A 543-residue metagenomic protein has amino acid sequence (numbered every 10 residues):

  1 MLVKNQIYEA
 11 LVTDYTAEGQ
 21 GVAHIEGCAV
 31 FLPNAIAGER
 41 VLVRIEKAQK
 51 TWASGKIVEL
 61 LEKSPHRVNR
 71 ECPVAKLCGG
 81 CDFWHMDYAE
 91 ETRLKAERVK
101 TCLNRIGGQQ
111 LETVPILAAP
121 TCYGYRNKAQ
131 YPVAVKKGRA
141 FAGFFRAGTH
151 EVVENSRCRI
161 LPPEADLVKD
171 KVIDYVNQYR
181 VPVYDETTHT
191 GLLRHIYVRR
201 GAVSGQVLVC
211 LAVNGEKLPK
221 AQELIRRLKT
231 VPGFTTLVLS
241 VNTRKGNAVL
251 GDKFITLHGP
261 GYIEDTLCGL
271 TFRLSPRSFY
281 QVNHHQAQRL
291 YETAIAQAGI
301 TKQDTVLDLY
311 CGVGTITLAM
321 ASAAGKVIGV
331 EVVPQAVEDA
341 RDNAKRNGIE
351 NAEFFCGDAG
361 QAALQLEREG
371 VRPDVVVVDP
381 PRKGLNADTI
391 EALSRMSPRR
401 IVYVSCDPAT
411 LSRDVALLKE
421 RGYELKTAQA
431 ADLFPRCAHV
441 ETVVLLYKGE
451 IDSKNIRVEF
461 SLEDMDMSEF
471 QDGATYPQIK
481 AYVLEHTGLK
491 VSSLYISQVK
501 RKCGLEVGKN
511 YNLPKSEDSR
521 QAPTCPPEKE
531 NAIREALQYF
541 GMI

Functional and structural regions predicted by a protein language model:
M1-V74, F354: Terminal RNA-binding accessory module
L2-E9, A17, P219-E469, Y476-P477: Rossmann-like S-adenosyl-L-methionine
G21-E26, G143-R146, C210-A212, A340: Short, acidic/hydrophobic/Gly-rich beta-strand patch recurrent on exposed beta strands that often constitutes part
V58-R70, K76-V183, V203, L218: Extended interfacial segments that mediate partner engagement and assembly in macromolecular machines
E154, V198, S204-N214, T271-S275 (+1 more regions): Short, aliphatic-rich beta-strand segments
T475-T487, S497-C503: DNA-recognition alpha helix
V507-Q521: Short Lys/Arg-enriched helix C-cap and helix-to-coil transition segments that create basic nucleic-acid-contact patches
Q521-I543: Phospho-regulated, low-complexity intrinsically disordered regions of nuclear gene-regulatory and chromatin-associated
